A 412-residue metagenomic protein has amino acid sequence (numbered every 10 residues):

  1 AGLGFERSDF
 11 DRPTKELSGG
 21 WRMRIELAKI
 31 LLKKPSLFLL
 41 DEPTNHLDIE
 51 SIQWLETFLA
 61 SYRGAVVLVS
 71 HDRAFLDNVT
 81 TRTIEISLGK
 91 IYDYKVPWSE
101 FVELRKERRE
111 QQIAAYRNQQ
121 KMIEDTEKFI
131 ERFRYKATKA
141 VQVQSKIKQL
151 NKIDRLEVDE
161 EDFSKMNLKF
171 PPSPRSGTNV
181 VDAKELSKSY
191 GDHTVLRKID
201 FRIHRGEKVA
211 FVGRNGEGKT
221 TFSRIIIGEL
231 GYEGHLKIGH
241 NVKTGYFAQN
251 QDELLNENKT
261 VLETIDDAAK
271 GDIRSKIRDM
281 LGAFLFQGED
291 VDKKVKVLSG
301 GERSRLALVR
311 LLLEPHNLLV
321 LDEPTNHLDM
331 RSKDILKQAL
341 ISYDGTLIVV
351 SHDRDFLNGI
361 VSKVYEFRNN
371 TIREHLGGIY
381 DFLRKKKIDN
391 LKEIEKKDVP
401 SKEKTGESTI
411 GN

Functional and structural regions predicted by a protein language model:
A1-Y116, K165, F170-N412: ABC ATP-binding cassette signature C-motif
L104-D159: Intracellular alpha-helical coupling/juxtamembrane segments of multi-pass membrane proteins
